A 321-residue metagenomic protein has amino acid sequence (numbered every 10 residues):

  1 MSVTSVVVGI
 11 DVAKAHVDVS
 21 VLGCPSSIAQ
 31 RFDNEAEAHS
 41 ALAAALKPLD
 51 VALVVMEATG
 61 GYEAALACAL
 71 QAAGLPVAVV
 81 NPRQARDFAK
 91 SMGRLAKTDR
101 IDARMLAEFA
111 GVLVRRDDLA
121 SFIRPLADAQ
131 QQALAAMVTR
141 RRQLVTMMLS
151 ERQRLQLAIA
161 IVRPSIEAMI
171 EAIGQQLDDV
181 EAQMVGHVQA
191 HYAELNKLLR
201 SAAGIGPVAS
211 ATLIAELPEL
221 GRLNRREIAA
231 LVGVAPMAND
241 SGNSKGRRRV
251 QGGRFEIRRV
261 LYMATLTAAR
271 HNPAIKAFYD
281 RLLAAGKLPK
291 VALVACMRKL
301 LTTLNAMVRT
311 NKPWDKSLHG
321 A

Functional and structural regions predicted by a protein language model:
S2-L22, L106, T212: Gly/Thr-rich phosphate-binding beta-strand-loop-beta motif of the actin/hexokinase/Hsp70
K14, G60, Q84, A215: Short, glycine/acidic-enriched loop or turn micro-motifs at the edges of active sites
L22-L53: Nucleic-acid-processing active sites and adjacent nucleic-acid-binding tracks, predominantly divalent metal-dependent
V51-Y62: Short glycine-rich phosphate-binding loop at a beta-alpha junction
Q71, A78-A203, A211: Long, charge-rich intrinsically disordered scaffolds of nucleic-acid metabolism proteins
P207, T212-A285, P289, K316-A321: Phosphate-backbone recognition surface of nucleic-acid-processing proteins
A284-A321: Basic, amphipathic alpha-helical segments enriched in Lys/Arg and hydrophobic/aromatic residues
